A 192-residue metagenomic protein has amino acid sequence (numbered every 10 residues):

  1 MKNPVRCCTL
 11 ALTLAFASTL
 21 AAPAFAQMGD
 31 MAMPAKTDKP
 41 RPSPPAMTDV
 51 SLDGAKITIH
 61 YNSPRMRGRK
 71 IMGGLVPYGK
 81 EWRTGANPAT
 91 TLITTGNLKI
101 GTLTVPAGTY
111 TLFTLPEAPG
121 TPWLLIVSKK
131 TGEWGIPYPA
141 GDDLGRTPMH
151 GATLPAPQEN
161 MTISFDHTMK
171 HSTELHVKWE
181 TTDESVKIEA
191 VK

Functional and structural regions predicted by a protein language model:
M1-C8: N-terminal secretory signal peptides that target proteins for export/translocation
T9-P23: Bacterial N-terminal signal peptides
Q27-L75, K80, E117, K130-K192: Primarily secretory-pathway and cell-envelope proteins
E81-P137: Mid-length scaffold segments of soluble, non-membrane domains
